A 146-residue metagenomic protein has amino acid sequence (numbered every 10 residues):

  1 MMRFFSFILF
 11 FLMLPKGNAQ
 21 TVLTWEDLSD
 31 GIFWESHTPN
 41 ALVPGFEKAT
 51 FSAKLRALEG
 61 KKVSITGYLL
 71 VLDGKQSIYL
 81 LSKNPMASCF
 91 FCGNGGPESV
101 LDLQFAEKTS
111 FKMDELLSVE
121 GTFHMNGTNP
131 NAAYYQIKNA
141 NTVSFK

Functional and structural regions predicted by a protein language model:
F4-L14: Sec-dependent N-terminal signal peptides
A19-K146: OB-fold and OB-like single-stranded nucleic-acid-recognition modules and their adjacent interaction interfaces
